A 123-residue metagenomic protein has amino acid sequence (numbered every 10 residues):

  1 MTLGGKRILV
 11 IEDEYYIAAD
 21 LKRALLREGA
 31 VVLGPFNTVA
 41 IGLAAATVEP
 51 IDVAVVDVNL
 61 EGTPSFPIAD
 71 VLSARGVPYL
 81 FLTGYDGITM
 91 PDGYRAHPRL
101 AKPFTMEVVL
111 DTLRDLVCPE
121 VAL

Functional and structural regions predicted by a protein language model:
M1-R7, T105-L123: Non-catalytic signal-transmission and effector/linker regions of two-component phosphorelay proteins
E12: Conserved acidic carboxylate
Y15-G34: Two-component/phosphorelay signaling modules centered on CheY-like receiver
P35-V53: Acidic, metal-coordinating helix/loop segments flanking the phosphotransfer/catalytic sites of two-component signaling
D57: Active-site residues of response regulator receiver
E61: The feature encodes the CheY-like receiver
L82-T83: Hydrophobic/aromatic residues positioned on beta-strands within the core alpha/beta folds
K102: A Lys-centered signature of the CheY-like receiver
